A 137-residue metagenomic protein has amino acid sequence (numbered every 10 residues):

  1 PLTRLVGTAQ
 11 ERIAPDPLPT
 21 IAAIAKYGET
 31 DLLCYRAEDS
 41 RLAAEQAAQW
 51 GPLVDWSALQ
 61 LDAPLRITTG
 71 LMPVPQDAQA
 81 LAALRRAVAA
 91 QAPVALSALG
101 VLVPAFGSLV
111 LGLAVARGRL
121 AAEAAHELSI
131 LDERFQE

Functional and structural regions predicted by a protein language model:
P1-E38: A glycine-rich, hydrophobic loop/mini-helix early in the fold
L2, P17, W50, L81 (+1 more regions): Alpha-helix initiation and N-capping motif
T30-A43, T68, A90-L96: Short acidic, glycine/Ser/Thr-rich loop/turn "cap" segments at secondary-structure junctions
D39-S40, G70-P73, V101: Short acidic/polar capping segments at secondary-structure boundaries
A44-W50: Well-ordered, non-membrane alpha-helical segments in soluble/globular domains
A58-D77: Short, surface-exposed recognition loops or helix-turn segments adjacent to catalytic cores
P75-E137: An internal, amphipathic alpha-helical element
